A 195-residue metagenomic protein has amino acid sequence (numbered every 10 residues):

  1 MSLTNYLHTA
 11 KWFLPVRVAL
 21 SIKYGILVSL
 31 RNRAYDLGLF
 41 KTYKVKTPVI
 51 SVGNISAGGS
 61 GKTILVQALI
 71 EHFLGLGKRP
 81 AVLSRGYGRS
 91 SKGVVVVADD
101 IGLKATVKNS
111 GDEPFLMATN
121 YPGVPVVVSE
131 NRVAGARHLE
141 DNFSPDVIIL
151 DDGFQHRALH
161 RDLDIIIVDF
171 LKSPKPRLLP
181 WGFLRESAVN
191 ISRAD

Functional and structural regions predicted by a protein language model:
M1-P48: A transmembrane-helix-recognition feature enriched in membrane-embedded lipid enzymes and envelope glyco-/phospholipid
K23, T63, M117, D151 (+1 more regions): Residue-level signal for inorganic ion chemistry
L30-Y35, V128-N131, V147-D152, K175-F183: Short gly/ser/thr-rich secondary-structure transition/capping motifs
K44, A68-V127: N-terminal phosphate/diphosphate-binding loop that engages ATP/GTP or pyrophosphate donors across diverse enzyme folds
V49-S51, V147-I149, I165-I167: Structural motif
I50-L69: Glycine-rich phosphate-binding P-loop
N120-H160: Phosphate-binding/switch loop-helix module in NTP-utilizing enzymes
L139-D141, G153-D195: Conserved catalytic-core segment of NTP-binding enzymes
